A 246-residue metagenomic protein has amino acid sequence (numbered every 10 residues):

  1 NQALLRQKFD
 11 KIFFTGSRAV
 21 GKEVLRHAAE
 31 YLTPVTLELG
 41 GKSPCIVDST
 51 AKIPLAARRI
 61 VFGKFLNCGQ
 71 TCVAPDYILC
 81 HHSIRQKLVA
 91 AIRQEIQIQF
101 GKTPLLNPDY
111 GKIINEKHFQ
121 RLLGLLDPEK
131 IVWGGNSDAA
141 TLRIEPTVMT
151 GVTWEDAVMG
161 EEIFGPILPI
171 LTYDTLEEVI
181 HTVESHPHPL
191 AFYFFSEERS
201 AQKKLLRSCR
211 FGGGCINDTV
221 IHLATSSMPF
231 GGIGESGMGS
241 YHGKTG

Functional and structural regions predicted by a protein language model:
N1, G21-K22, Q202: Short, well-ordered alpha-helical microsegments
A3-L4, R59, T182, L205: CheY-like receiver
L4-L5, L123-K130, V183, C209: Alpha-helix C-terminal capping segments
L5, V24-H27, A90-A91, L206-R207 (+1 more regions): Short amphipathic alpha-helical segments
L5-R6, L39-G40, T71-V73, L106-N107 (+2 more regions): Short glycine-enriched loop/turn motifs at secondary-structure junctions
D10-K11, S17-W154, I216: ALDH superfamily catalytic-core signature
K11-F14, A191-Y193: Short catalytic-loop micro-motif centered on adjacent basic/acidic residues
I46, R143-G246: Conserved C-terminal structural/oligomerization subdomain of aldehyde/semialdehyde dehydrogenase
